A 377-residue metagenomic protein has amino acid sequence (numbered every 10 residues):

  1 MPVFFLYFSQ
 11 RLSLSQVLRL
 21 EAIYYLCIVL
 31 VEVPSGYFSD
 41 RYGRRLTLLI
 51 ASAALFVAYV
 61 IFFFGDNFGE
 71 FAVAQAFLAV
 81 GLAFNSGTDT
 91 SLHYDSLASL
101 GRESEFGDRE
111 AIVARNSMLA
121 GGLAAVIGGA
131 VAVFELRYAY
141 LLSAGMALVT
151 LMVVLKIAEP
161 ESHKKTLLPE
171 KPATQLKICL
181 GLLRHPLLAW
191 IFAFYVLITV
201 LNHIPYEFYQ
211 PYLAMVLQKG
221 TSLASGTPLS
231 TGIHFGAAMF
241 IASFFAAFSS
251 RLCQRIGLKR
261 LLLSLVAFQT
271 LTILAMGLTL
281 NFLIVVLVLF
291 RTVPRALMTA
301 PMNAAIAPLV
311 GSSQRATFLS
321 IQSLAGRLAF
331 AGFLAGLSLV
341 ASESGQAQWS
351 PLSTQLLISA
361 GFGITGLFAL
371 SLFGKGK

Functional and structural regions predicted by a protein language model:
M1-L30, F63, L187-A224, S230-F235 (+1 more regions): Helix-loop boundary and gating motifs at the non-cytosolic
L30, S230-C253: Transmembrane alpha-helices of Major Facilitator/SLC transporters
A53-N67, A267-L280: C-terminal ends and interior cores of transmembrane alpha-helices in multi-pass membrane transporters/permeases
A76-M118: Cytoplasmic helix-loop-helix junction between adjacent transmembrane helices in 12-TM secondary transporters
A130-G145, T221-L229, A341-T365: A membrane-interface helix-boundary motif in multi-pass transporters
L136-A139, S143-E170, S371-K377: Helix-loop junctions on the cytosolic side of multi-pass membrane transporters, especially the intracellular loop
I157-A193: Juxtamembrane intracellular "pre-TM" segments in multi-pass secondary transporters
